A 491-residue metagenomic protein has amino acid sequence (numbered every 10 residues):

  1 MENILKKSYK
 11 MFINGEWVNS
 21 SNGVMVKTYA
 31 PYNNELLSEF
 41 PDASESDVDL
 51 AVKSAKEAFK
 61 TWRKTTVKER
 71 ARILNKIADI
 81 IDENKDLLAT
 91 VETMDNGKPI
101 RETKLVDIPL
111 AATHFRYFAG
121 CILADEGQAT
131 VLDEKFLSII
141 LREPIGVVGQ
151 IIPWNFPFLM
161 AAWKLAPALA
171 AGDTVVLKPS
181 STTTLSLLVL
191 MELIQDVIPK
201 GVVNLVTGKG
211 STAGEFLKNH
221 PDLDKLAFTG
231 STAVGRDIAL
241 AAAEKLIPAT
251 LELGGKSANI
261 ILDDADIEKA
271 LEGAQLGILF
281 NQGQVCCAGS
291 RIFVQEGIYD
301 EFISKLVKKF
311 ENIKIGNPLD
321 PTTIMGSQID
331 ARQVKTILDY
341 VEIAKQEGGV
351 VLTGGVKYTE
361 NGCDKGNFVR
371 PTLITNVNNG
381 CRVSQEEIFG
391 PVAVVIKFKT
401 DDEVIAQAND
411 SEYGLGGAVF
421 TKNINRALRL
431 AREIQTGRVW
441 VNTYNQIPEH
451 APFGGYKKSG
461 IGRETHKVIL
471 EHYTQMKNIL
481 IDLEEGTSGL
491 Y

Functional and structural regions predicted by a protein language model:
M1-Y32: Hydrophobic face of amphipathic alpha-helices that form TPR/SEL1-like repeat modules and related alpha-solenoid
N34, R70, E92, F115 (+9 more regions): Residue-level signal for inorganic ion chemistry
E35-D125, K135: Glycine-rich loop-to-alpha-helix module at the N-terminal edge of alpha/beta enzyme cores
E35-E39, L223, K314, V341 (+1 more regions): Conserved C-terminal structural/oligomerization subdomain of aldehyde/semialdehyde dehydrogenase
L37-A43, A58-K64, Q150, N259-L262 (+5 more regions): Short, well-ordered beta-strand elements within core beta-sheets of diverse protein domains
F59, R63, A78-K85, A89 (+18 more regions): Structural signal for hydrophobic packing residues in well-ordered secondary-structure cores of soluble enzyme domains
G127-K269, F398: Rossmann-like NAD(P) dinucleotide-binding subdomain of oxidoreductase/dehydrogenase enzymes
A233-N378, V441, S488-L490: ALDH superfamily catalytic-core signature
